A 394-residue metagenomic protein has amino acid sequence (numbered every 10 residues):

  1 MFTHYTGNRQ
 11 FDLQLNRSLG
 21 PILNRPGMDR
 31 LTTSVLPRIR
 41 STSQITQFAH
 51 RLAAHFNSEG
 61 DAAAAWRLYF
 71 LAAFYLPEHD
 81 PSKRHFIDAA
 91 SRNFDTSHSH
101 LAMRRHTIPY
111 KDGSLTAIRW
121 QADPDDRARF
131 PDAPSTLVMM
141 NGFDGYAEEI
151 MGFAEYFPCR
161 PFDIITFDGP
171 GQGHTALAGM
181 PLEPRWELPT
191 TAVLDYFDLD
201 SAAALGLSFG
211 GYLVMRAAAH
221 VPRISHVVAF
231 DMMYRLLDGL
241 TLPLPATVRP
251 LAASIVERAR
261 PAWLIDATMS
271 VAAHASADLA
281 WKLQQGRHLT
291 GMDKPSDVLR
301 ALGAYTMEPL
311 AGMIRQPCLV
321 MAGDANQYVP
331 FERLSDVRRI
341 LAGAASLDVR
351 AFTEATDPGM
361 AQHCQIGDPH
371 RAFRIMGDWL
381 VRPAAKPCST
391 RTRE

Functional and structural regions predicted by a protein language model:
A49, D80, R84-R129: N-terminal cap/lid segment of alpha/beta-hydrolase-fold proteins
E149, G179-L199, A203: Alpha/beta-hydrolase active-site loop
F153, Q316, P330-I340: Short alpha-helix in the alpha/beta-hydrolase fold that links the catalytic acid
F157-H174: Conserved alpha/beta-hydrolase
H220-L299, M321-A322: Hydrolase active-site cap/lid region
I314, V320-A322, N326: Short beta-strand/loop motif that positions the catalytic acidic residue of the alpha/beta-hydrolase fold
R338-M360: Catalytic histidine neighborhood in serine/cysteine hydrolases with alpha/beta-hydrolase-type architecture
A355-P358, Q362-E394: Catalytic active-site module of serine/aspartate enzymes centered on a nucleophile-bearing elbow/loop
